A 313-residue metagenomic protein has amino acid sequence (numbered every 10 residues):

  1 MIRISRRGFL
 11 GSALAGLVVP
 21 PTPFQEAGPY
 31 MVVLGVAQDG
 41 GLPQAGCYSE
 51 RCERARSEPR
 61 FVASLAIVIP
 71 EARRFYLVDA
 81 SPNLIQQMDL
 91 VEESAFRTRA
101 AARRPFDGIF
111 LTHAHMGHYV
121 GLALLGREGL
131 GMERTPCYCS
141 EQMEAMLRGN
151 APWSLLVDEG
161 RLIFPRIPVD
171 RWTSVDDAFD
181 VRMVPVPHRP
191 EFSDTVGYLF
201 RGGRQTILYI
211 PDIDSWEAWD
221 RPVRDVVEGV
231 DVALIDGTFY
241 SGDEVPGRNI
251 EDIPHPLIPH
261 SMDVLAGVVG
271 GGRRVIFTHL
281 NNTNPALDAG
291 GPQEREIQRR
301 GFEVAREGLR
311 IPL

Functional and structural regions predicted by a protein language model:
M1-G16: N-terminal secretory signal peptides and thylakoid transit peptides that target proteins across membranes
V19-P20: N-terminal signal peptide c-region/cleavage motif recognized by signal peptidases
F24-A101, P165-V226, L309-L313: Core dinuclear metal-dependent hydrolase active-site scaffold
A27, E133, V157-I163, D177-F179 (+1 more regions): A short helix-to-beta-strand connector/capping loop
P70-Y138: Active-site metal-binding motif and surrounding structural segment of the metallo-beta-lactamase
L77-S81, D107-G117, C139-S140, Y209-I213 (+3 more regions): Active-site neighborhood of phospho(di)ester-bond hydrolases with catalytic His/Asp-centered motifs
Q142-A151: A short, active-site helix/loop in glycosyltransferases that binds the activated sugar's phosphate group
R204-T206, D214-R310: Cap/insert and terminal regions of metallo-dependent hydrolase folds
